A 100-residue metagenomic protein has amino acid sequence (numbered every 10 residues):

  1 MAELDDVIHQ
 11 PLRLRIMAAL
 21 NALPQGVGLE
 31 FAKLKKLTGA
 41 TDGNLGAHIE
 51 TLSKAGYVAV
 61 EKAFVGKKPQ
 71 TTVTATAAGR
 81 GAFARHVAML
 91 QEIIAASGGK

Functional and structural regions predicted by a protein language model:
M1-A2, N21, A82-K100: Amphipathic alpha-helical dimerization/coiled-coil segments that flank or bridge DNA-binding/regulatory modules
L4-T41, V65: N-terminal helix-turn-helix DNA-binding core of bacterial DNA-binding proteins
H9, H48, H86: Histidine-centered active-site/metal-ligand motif
R15, A59, T74: Conserved beta-strand segments that form the floor/walls of ligand-binding pockets within enzyme and binding domains
A32-K62, K67-K68: Canonical helix-turn-helix DNA-binding module
V65-A84: Basic, amphipathic "hinge/linker" alpha-helix immediately C-terminal to the N-terminal HTH DNA-binding motif
